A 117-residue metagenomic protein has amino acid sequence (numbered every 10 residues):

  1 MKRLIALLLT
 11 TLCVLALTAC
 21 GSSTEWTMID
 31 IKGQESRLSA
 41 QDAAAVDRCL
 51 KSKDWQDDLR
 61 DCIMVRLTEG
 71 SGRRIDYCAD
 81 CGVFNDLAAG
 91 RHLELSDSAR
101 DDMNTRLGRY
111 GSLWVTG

Functional and structural regions predicted by a protein language model:
M1-L4, L8: Positively charged n-region of N-terminal signal peptides that target proteins for export
L7, C20-G117: Function-determining sites in protein domains
T11-L12: Repetitive helical segments and hydrophobic/amphipathic motifs
L15-A19: C-terminal motif of bacterial Sec signal peptides marking the signal peptidase cleavage site
